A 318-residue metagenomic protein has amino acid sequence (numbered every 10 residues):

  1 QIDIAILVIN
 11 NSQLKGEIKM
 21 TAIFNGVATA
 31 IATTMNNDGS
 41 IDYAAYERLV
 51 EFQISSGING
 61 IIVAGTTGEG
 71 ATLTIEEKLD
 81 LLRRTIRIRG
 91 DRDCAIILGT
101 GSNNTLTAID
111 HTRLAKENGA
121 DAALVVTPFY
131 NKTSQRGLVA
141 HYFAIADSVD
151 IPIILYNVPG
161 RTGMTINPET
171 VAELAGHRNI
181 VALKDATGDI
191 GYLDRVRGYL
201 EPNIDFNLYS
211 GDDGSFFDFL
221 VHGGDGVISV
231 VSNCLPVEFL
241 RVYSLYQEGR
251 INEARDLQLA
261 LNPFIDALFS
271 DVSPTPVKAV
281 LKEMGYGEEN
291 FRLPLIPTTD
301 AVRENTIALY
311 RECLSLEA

Functional and structural regions predicted by a protein language model:
Q1-K19: Short, Lys/Arg-enriched N-terminal segments with co-localized hydrophobic residues within the first ~10-30 amino acids
T21-T29, T34-N37, I41-G163: Active-site beta->alpha loop and helix N-cap motifs at the rims of alpha/beta catalytic domains
F24, Y46, K78, L82 (+7 more regions): A general structural signal for well-ordered alpha-helical segments in protein cores
G26-A32, F52, S56-I58, V221-H222 (+1 more regions): C-terminal alpha-helical cap/extension of soluble enzyme domains
D42, Y46, K78, A108 (+8 more regions): Generic structural signal for well-ordered, non-membrane alpha-helical segments in soluble metabolic enzymes
R87-C94, N118-G119, V149-I151, G176-N179 (+4 more regions): Short helix-capping segments at alpha-helix termini
R161-I265, F269: Catalytic alpha/beta core domains of metabolic enzymes, predominantly
